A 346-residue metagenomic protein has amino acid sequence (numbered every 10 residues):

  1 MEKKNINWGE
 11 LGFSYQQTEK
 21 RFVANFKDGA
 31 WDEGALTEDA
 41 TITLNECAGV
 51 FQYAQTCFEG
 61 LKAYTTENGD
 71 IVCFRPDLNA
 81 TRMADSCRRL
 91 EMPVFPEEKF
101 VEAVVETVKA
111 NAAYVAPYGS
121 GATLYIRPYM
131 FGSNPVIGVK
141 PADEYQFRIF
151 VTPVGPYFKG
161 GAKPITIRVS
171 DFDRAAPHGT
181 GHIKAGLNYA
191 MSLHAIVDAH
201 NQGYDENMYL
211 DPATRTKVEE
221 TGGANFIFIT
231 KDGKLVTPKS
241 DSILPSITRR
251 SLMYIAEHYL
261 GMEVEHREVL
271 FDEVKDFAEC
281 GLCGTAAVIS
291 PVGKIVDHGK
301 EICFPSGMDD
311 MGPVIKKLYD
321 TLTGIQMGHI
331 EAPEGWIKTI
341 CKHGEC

Functional and structural regions predicted by a protein language model:
M1-T107, V136-C346: Helix-start/capping segments and mature chain N-termini
T107-G121: Charged, gly/pro-rich active-site loop segments
A110, G132-S133: Intrinsically disordered, low-complexity linker/loop segments enriched in Gly/Pro and charged/polar residues
G119-F131: Extended, Lys/Arg-enriched charged tracts that mediate electrostatic binding to polyanionic substrates
